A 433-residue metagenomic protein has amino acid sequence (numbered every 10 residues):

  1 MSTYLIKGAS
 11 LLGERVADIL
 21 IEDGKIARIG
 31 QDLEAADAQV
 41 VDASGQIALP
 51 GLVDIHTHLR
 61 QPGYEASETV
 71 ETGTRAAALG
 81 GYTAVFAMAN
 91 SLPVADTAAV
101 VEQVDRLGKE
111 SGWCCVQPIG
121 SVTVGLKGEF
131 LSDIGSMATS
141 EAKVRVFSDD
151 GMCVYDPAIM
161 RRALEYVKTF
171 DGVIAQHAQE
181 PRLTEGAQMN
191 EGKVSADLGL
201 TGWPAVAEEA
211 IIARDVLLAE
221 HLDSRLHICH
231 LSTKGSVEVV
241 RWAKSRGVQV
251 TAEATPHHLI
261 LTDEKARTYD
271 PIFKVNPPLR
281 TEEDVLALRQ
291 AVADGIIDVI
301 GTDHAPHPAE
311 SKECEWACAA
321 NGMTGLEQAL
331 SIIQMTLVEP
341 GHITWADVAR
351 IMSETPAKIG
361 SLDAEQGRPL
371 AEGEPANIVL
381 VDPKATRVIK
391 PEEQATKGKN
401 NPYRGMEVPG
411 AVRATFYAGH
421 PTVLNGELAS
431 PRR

Functional and structural regions predicted by a protein language model:
M1-P50: Histidine-rich, glycine-flanked metal-binding segment
A9, G24, G45, H56 (+15 more regions): Divalent metal-coordination and catalytic microenvironments
Q46-S111: Metal-associated gating/positioning segment near the N- to mid-region
I55-E68, A89, Q117-F130, G151 (+1 more regions): Active-site mouth loops of central-metabolism enzymes
R106-V122: A glycine-rich helix N-cap at a beta->alpha junction
L131-I300: Histidine/acidic residue-rich metal-binding segments in metalloenzymes
D197-R225, I272, A293-D294, D298-I300 (+1 more regions): His/Asp/Glu-enriched, well-ordered alpha-helical/loop segment that forms or immediately abuts the divalent-metal
E315, E372-R433: C-terminal cap of metal-dependent C-N hydrolases
